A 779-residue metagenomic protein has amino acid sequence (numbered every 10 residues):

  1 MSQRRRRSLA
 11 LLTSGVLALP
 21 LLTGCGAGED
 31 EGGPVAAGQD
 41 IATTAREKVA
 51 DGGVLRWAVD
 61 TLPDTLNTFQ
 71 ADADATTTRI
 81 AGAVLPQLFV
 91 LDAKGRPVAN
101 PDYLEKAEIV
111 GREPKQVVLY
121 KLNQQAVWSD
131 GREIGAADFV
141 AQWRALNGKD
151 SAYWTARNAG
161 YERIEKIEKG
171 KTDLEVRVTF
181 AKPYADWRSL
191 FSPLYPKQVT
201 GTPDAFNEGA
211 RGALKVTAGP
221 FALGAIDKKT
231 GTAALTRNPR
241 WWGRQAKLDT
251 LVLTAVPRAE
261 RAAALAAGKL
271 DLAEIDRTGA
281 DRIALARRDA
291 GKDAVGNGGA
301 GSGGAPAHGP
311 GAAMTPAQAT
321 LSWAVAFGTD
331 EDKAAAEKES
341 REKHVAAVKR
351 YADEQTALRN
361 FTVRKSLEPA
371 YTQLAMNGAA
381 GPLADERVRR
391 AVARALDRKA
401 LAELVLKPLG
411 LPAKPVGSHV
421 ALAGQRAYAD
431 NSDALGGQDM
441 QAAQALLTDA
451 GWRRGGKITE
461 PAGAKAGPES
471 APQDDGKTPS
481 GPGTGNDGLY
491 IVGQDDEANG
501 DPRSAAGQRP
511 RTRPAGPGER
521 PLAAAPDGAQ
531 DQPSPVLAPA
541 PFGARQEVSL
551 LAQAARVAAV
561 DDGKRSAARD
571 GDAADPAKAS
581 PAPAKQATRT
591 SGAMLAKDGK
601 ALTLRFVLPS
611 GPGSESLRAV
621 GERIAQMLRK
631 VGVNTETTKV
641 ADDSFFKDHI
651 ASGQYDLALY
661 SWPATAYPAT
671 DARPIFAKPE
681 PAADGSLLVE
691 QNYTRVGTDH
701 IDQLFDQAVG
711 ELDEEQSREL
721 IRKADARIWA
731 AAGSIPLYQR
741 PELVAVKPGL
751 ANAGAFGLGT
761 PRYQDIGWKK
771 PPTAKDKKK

Functional and structural regions predicted by a protein language model:
G26-E29: Bacterial signal peptide processing site
G38-D40, K292, A395-D430, A434 (+8 more regions): Detector for C-terminal structural segments
A50, T155-G201: Surface-exposed binding/hinge segments that line and control ligand-binding clefts or catalytic entry sites
G53-R112, R144, L214-V216: N-terminal lobe/hinge region of extracytoplasmic solute-binding protein
K106-A152, A264-A267, P382-A384, R389: Aromatic- and charge-enriched surface segment that lines or borders ligand/interaction sites
I134-Q142, R177, P220, G304-G417 (+7 more regions): Alpha-helical secondary-structure segments
F191-A246, T250, A259-E260, A267 (+1 more regions): Gly/Pro-rich hinge or "lid" segments in bacterial periplasmic/extracellular proteins
P239-G328, D332-A336: Ligand-site clamp/hinge motif
